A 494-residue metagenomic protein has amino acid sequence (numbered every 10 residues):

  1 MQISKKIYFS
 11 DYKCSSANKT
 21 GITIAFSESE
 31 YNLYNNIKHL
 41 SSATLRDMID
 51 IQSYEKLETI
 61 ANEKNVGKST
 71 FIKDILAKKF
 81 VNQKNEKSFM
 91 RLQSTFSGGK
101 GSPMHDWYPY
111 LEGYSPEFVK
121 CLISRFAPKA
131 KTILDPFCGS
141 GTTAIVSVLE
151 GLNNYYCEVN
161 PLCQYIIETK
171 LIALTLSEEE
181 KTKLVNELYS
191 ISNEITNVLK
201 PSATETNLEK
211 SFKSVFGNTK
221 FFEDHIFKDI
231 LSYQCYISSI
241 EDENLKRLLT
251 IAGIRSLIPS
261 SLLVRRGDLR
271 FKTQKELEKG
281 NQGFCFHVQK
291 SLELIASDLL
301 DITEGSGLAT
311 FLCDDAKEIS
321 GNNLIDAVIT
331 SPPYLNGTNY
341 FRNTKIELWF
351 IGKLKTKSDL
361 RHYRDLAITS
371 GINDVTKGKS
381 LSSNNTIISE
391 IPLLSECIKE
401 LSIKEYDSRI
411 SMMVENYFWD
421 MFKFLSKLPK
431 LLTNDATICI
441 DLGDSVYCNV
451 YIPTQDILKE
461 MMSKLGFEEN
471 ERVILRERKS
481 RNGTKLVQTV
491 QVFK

Functional and structural regions predicted by a protein language model:
Q2-S53, E58-A61: Short Lys/Arg-rich basic patches
F80-A127: S-adenosyl-L-methionine
H105-Y110, K213-F221, I346, I410-W419 (+1 more regions): Acceptor-substrate binding/catalytic loop of class I
S115, L122-T196, H287-T303, G307-N323 (+4 more regions): Conserved S-adenosyl-L-methionine
L149, N153-Y156, N160-L300, F341-S408: Class I S-adenosyl-L-methionine-dependent methyltransferase module
F422-N434: A short glycine-rich, Lys/Arg-flanked "PGG" loop and its adjoining helix->strand segment in the class I
T433, G483-K494: Core SAM-dependent methyltransferase catalytic element
